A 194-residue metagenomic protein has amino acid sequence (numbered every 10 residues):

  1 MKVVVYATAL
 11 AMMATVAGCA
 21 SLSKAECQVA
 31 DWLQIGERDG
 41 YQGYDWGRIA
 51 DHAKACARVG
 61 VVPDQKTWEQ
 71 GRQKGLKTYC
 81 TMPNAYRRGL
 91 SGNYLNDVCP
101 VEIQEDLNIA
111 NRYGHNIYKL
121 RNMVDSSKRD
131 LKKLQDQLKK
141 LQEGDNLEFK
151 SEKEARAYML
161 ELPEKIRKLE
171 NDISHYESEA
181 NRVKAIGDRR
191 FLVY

Functional and structural regions predicted by a protein language model:
K2-A9: Sec-dependent signal peptide recognition, specifically the positively charged N-region followed immediately by
M12: Core active-site phosphate/anionic-ligand binding loop and the adjoining beta-turn-alpha structural block in enzyme
T15-G18: C-terminal motif of bacterial Sec signal peptides marking the signal peptidase cleavage site
A20-Y194: Intrinsic-disorder/low-complexity detector
